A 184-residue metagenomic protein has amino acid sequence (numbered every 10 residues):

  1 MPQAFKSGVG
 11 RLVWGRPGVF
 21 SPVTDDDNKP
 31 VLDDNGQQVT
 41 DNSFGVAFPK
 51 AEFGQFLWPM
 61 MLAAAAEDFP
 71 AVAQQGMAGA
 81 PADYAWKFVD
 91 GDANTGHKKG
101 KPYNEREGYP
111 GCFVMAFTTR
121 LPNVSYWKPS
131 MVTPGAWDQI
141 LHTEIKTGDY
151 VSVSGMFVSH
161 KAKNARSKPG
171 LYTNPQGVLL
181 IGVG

Functional and structural regions predicted by a protein language model:
M1-F117: OB-fold ssDNA-binding interfaces and closely related basic DNA-contact patches used across DNA replication/repair
Q38-T40, G108-Y109, D149, S167-Y172: A short, structural micro-pattern
F44, V153, T173-Q176: Hydrophobic residues positioned within well-ordered beta-strands of beta-sheet architectures
P49, T118-R120, M156-V158: Beta-hairpin (beta-strand-turn-beta-strand) motif
K50-E52, S159, G182: Beta-strand elements of well-folded, non-transmembrane domains
F113-V132: Short, basic/aromatic beta-hairpin or loop at an interaction surface
W127-V151, V158-G170: Exposed beta-sheet edge/beta-hairpin loop segments within beta-rich domains
P175-G184: Short peripheral tails and domain-boundary helices/loops at the edges of structured domains
